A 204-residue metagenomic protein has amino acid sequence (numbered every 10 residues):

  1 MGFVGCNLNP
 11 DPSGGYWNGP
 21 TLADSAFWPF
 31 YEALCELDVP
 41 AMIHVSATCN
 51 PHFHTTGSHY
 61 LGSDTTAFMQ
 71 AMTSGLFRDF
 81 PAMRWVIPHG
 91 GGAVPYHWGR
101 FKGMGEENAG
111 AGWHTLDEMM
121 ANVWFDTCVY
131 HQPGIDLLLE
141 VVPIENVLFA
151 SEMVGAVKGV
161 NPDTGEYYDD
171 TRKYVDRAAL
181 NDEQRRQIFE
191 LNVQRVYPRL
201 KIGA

Functional and structural regions predicted by a protein language model:
M1-L148, K201-A204: Catalytic pocket-lining loop regions of alpha/beta-barrel enzymes, especially the amidohydrolase/enolase/GH5 lineages
V4, A93, F125, P133-L137 (+2 more regions): Mid-to-C-terminal alpha-helical segments outside catalytic/metal-binding sites
